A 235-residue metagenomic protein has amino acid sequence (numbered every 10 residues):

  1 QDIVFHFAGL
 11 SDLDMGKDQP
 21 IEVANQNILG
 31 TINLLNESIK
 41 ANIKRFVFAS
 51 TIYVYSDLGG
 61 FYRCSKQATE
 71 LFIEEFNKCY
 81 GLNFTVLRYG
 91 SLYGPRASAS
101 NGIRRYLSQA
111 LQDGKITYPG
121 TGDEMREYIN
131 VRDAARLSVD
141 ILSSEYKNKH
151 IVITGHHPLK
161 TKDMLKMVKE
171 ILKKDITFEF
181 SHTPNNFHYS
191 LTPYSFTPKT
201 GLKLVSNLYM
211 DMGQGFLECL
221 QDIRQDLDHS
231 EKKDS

Functional and structural regions predicted by a protein language model:
Q1-N25, S56: NAD(P)H-binding glycine-rich loop region in Rossmannoid oxidoreductase-like domains and their noncatalytic homologs
H6, N25, L29-C64: Conserved Rossmann-fold NAD(P)-dependent oxidoreductase catalytic core, especially the SDR/UDP-sugar
A8, V47-T51, R88-G90, T154: Active-site beta-alpha turn of Rossmann-fold NAD(P)-dependent dehydrogenases/reductases
S11-D14, I52-G59, G90-Y93: Active-site segment of SDR-like NAD(P)-dependent oxidoreductases
G16, G90-S91, H150-I153: Short-chain dehydrogenase/reductase
N42-F46, G81-N83, T121, N148: Active-site loop of short-chain dehydrogenase/reductase
F61, Q67, L71-R126, V131-A135 (+2 more regions): NAD(P)-dependent short-chain dehydrogenase/reductase
G114-S235: C-terminal substrate-binding subdomain of Rossmann-fold SDR/epimerase-dehydratase oxidoreductases
